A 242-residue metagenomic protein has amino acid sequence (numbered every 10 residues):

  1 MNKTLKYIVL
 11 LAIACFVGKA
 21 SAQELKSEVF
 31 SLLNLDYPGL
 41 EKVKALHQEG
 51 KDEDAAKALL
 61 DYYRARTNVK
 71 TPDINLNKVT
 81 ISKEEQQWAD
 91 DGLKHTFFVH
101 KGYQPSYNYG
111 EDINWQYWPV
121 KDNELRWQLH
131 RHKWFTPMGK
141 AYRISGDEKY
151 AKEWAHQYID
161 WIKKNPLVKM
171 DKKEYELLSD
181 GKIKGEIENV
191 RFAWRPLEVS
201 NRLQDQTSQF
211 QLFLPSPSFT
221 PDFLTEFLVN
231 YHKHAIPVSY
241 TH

Functional and structural regions predicted by a protein language model:
M1-Q23: Bacterial Sec-dependent N-terminal signal peptides
N2, C15, L60-Y62, W127 (+1 more regions): General helical secondary-structure elements
I8-L11, V43, Y63, Y175-L178 (+1 more regions): Extended hydrophobic/Leu-rich segments
V17, A22, N34, G50 (+2 more regions): Short, flexible coil/linker elements and helix-boundary hinge sites characteristic of intrinsically disordered
Q23-K94: Extreme N-terminal leader/anchor segments
A55-A56, V79-I81, D90, N108 (+4 more regions): Intrinsically disordered, low-complexity regions enriched in Ser/Pro/Gly/Gln/His and often acidic
F97-Q116, Q128-L129: Short alpha-helical hairpin
K121-Y240: Aromatic-lined, polymer-binding surfaces characteristic of secreted/periplasmic polysaccharide-degrading enzymes
